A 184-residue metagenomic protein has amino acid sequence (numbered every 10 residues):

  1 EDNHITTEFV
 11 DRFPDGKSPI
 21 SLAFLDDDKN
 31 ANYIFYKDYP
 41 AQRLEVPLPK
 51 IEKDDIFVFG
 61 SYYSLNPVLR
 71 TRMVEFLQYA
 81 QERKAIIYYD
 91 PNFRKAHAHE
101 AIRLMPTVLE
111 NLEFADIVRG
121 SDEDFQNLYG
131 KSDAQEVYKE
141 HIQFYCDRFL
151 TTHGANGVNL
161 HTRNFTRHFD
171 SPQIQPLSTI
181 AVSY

Functional and structural regions predicted by a protein language model:
E1-D2, L25-K29, L104-V108, Q135-Y138 (+1 more regions): Short, hinge-like loop/turn segments at secondary-structure boundaries
E1-S61: Conserved N-terminal subdomain of the carbohydrate kinase-like
T7, I87, T166: Hydrophobic anchor at the start of a short beta-strand that flanks the dinucleotide cofactor-binding loop
K50-E52, N111-L112, Q143: A short, aliphatic-rich alpha-helical micro-motif
D55-I56, I117, R148: Structural motif
L65-K139, N156-V158: Conserved beta-alpha-beta core of the PfkB/ribokinase-like small-molecule kinase fold
Q78-Y79, K131-Y184: Conserved phosphate-binding/catalytic region of the ribokinase-like
